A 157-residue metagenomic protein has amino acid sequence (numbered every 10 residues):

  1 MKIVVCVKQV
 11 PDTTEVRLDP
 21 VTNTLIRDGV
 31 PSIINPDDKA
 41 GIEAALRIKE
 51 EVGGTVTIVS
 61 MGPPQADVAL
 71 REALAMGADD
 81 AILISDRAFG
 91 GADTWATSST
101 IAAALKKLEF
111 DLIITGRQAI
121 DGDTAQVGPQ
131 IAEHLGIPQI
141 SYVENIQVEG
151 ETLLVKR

Functional and structural regions predicted by a protein language model:
M1-R157: N-terminal glycine-rich FAD/FM-binding segment characteristic of electron-transfer flavoproteins
